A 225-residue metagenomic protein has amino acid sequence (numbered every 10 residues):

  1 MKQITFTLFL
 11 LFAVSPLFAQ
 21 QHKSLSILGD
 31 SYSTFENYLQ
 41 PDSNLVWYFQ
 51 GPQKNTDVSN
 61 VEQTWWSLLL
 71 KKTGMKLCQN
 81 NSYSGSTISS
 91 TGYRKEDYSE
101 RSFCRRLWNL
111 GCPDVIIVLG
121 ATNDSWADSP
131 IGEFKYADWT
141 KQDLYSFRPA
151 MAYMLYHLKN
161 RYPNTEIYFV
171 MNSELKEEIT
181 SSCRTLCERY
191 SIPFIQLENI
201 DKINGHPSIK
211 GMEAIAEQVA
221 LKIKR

Functional and structural regions predicted by a protein language model:
M1-V61, K71-K72, N109-G111, P163 (+1 more regions): N-terminal secretory targeting modules
Q3, S26, Y32, K76-Q79 (+4 more regions): Functionally constrained cores in energy, signaling, and assembly domains
Q21, Y98-R225: Alpha-helical cap/lid subdomain in secreted, periplasmic, or secretory-pathway luminal O-acyl-processing enzymes
S24, P41-G132: Conserved SGNH/GDSL esterase-like catalytic core that processes O-acyl groups on lipids and polysaccharides
S33-F35, S89, S125, I215: Short, electropositive, low-hydrophobicity segments enriched in small/polar residues
